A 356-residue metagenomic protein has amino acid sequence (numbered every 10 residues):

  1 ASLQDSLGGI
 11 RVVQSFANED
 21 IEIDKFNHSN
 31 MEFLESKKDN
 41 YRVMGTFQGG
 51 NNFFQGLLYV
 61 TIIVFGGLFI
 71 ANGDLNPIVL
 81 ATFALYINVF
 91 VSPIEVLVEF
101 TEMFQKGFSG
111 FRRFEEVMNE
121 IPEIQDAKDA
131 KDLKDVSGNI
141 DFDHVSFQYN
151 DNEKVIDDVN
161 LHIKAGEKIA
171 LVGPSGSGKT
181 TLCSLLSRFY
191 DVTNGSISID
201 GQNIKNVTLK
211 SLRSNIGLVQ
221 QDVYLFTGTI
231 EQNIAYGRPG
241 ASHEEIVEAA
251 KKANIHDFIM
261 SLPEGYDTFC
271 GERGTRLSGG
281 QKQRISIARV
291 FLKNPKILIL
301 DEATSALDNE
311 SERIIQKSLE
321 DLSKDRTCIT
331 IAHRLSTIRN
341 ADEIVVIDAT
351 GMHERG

Functional and structural regions predicted by a protein language model:
A1, D5, R11-V60, E99 (+3 more regions): An intracellular "coupling" helix at the cytosolic face of ABC transporter transmembrane type-1 domains
D5, S15-N18, D39-R42, T46 (+9 more regions): Residue-level signature of the cytosolic catalytic core of signaling kinases
G8, S15-N18, E35, N72 (+4 more regions): Residues at helix-coil transition
S15, I23, N40-R42, E120 (+3 more regions): Membrane-embedded and extracytoplasmic architecture of multi-pass membrane proteins
F26, F114, F142-H144: Conserved catalytic Walker-motif region of ABC-type ATPase nucleotide-binding domains
V43-R112, V117-M118: Helix-loop-helix
D126-A127, L133-G356: ABC-type nucleotide-binding domain
